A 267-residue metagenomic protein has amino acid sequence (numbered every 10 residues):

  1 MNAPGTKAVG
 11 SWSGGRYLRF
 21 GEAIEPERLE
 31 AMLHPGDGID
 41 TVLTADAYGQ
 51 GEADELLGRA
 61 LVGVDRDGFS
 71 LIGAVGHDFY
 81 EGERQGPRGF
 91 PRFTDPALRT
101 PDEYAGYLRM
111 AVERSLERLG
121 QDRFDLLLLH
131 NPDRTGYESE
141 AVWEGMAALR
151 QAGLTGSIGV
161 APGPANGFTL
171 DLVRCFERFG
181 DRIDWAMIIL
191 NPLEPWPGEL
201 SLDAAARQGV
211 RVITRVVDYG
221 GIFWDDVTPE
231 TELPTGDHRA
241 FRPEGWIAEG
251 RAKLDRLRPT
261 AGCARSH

Functional and structural regions predicted by a protein language model:
M1-G73, H77-E81: N-terminal binding-site loop/beta-alpha segment at the start of enzyme catalytic domains that lines or forms
V9, V42, L57, L71 (+5 more regions): Conserved, mostly hydrophobic/aromatic
S13-P26, F93-R109, H130-G136, A165: Active-site mouth loops of central-metabolism enzymes
E22-A23, G82-P91, D226-L233: Short, flexible, mixed-charge acidic loops at enzyme active sites
E22-G36, P101-L119, A165-F176: Short, acidic/polar
E25-R28, N131-H267: Beta/alpha (TIM)-barrel catalytic core signal, keyed to glycine-rich beta->alpha loops juxtaposed to Asp/Glu that bind
I39, Q121-F124, T155, I183: A structural motif
R114-E138: Active-site groove signature of glycoside hydrolases
